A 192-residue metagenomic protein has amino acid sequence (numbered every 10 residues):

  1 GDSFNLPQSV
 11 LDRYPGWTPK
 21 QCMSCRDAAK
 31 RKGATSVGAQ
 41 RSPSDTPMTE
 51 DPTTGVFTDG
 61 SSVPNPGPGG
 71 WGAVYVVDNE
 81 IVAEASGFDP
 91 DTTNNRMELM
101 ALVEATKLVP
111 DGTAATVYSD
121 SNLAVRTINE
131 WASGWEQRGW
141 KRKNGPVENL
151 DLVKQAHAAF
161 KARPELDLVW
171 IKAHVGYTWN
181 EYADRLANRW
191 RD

Functional and structural regions predicted by a protein language model:
G1, C22: Short cysteine-rich clusters marking metal-coordination/redox-active sites
D2-F4, A29: Cys/His-rich microdomains that often coordinate metals
L6-Q21: Short linker/helix segments within small regulatory modules
M23-A34: Short Cys/His-rich micro-motifs in 6-15 aa windows
K32-S44: Intrinsic-disorder/low-complexity linker and hinge segments
S42-T113, R185, R189-D192: RNase H-like nuclease fold core
T54, G60-P68, L102-D184, R191: RNase H catalytic domain
